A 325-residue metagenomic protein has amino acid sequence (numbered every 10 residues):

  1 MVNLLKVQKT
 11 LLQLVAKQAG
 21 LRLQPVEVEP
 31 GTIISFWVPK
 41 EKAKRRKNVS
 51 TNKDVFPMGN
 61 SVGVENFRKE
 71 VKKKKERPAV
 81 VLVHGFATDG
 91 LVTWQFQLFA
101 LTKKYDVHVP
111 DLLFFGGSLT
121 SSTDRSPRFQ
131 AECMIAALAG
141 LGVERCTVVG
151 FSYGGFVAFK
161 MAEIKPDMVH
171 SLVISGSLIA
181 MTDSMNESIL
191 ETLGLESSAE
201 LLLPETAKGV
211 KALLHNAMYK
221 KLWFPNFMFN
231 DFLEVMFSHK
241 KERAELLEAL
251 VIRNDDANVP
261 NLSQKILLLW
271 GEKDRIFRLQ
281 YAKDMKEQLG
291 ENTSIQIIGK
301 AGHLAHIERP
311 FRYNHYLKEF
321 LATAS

Functional and structural regions predicted by a protein language model:
M1-E27, W37-E70: An N-terminal hydrophobic leader/cap segment in hydrolases
V2, D183-L190, L201-N261: Conserved alpha/beta-hydrolase catalytic His-Asp/Glu region
E41-G117: Conserved HGGG/HGGXW glycine-rich cap/lid loop of the alpha/beta-hydrolase fold
R128-C146: Conserved acidic catalytic loop of the alpha/beta-hydrolase fold
F159, E163-I164, M168-E205: Flexible "cap/lid" loop of the alpha/beta hydrolase fold
L262, L268-W270, D274: Short beta-strand/loop motif that positions the catalytic acidic residue of the alpha/beta-hydrolase fold
R275-Y281: Conserved alpha/beta-hydrolase "acid-adjacent" motif
E291-S325: Catalytic active-site module of serine/aspartate enzymes centered on a nucleophile-bearing elbow/loop
